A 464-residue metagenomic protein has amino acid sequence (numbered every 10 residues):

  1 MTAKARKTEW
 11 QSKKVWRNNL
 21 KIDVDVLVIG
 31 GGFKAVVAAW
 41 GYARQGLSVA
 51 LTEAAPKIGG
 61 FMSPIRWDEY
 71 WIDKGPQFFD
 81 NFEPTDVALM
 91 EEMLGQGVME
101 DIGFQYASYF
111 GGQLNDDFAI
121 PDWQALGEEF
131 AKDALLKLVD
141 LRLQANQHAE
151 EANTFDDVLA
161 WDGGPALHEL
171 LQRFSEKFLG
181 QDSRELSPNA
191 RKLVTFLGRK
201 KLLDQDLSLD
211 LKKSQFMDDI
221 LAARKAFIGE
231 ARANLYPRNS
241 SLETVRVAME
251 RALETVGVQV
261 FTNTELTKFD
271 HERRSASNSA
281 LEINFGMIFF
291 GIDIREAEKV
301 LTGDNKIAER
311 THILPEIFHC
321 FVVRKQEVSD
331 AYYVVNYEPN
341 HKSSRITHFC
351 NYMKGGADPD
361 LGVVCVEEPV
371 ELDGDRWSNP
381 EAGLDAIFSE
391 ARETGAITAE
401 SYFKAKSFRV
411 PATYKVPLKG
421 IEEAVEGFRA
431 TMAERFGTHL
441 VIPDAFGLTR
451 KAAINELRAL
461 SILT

Functional and structural regions predicted by a protein language model:
A3-N19, P64, F118-P121, F349 (+1 more regions): Conserved flavin/dinucleotide-binding core of flavoenzymes
A5-R6, Q45, E265-E272, A276-V364 (+2 more regions): Mid-domain catalytic core of redox enzymes that form a hydrophobic substrate pocket/lid adjacent to a catalytic redox
V24-L51: N-terminal Rossmann-like FAD-binding beta1-loop-alpha1 element of flavoenzymes
K34, K57, R295: Conserved Rossmann-like nucleotide-cofactor binding loop
W40, R44, R251, H348 (+1 more regions): Short, well-ordered alpha-helices that flank and scaffold nucleotide-derived cofactor binding pockets
A43-R66: Glycine-rich FAD pyrophosphate-binding loop
D68-H148, F196-K200: Dinucleotide-binding Rossmann-like beta1-alpha1 core, especially the glycine-rich loop that anchors the ADP
L143-T264, H271-E272: Active-site/ligand-binding neighborhood in enzyme catalytic cores
